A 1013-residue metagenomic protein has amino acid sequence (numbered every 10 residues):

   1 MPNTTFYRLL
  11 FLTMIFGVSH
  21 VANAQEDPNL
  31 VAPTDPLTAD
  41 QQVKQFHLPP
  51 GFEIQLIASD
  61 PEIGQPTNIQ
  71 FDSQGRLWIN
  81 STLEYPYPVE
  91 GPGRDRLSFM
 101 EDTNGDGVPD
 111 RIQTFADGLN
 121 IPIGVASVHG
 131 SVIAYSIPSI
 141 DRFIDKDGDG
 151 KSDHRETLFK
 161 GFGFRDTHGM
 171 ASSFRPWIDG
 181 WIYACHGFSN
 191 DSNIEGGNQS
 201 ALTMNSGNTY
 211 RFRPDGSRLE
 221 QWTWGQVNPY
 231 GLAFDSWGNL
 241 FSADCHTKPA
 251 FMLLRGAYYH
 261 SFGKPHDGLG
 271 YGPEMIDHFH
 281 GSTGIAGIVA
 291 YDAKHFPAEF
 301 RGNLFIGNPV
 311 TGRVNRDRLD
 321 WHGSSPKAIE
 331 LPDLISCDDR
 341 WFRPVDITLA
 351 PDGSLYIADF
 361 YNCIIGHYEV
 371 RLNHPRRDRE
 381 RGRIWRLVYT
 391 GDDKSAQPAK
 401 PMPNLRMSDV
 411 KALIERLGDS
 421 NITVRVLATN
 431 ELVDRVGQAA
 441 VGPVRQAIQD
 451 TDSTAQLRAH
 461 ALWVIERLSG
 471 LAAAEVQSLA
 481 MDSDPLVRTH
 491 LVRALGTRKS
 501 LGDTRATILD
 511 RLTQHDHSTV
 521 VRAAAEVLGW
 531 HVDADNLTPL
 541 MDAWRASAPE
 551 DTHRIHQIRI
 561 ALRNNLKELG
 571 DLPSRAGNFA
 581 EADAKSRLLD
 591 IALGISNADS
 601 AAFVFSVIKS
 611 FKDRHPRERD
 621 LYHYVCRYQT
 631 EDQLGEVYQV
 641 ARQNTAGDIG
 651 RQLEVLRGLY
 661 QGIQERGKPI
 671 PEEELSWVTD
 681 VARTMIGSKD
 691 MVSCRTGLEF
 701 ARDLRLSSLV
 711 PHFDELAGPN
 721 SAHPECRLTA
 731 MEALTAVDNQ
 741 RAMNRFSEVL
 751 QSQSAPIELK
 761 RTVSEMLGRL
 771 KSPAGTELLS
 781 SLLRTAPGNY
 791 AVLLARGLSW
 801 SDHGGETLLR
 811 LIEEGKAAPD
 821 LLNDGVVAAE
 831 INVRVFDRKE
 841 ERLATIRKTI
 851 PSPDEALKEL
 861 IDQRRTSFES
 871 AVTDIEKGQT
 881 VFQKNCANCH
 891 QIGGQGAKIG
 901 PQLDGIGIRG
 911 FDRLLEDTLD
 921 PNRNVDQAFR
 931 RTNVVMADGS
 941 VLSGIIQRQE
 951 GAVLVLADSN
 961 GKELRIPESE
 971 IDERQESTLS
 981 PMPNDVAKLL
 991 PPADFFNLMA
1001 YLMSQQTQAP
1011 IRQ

Functional and structural regions predicted by a protein language model:
M1-L10: Bacterial N-terminal signal peptides that target proteins for export
L9-S19: Bacterial N-terminal signal peptides
A24-A412, L427, E431-V433, G894 (+1 more regions): Beta-propeller domains with acidic blade repeats across secreted/periplasmic ectodomains and cytosolic WD/CNH propellers
I57, S131-V132, P138, A461 (+13 more regions): C-terminal capping alpha-helices of c-type cytochrome domains
D102, N120, D145, P214 (+18 more regions): Sec-exported extracytoplasmic/periplasmic mature domains
A286, S354, G382-R383, V464 (+8 more regions): C-type cytochrome heme c attachment motif
Y356-A358, I364-H367, R383, R847 (+8 more regions): Sequence context surrounding c-type heme c attachment/ligation sites in exported
P375, R379-E380, L387-V881, I906 (+3 more regions): Long, ordered, helix-rich scaffold segments
